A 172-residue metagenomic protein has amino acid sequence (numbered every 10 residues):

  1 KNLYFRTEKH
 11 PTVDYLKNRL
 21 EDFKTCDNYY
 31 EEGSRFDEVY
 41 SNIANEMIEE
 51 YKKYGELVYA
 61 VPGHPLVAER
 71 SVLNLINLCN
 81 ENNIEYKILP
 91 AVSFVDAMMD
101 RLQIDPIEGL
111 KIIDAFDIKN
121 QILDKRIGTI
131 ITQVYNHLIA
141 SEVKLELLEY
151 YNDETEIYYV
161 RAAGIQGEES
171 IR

Functional and structural regions predicted by a protein language model:
K1-L89: Class I S-adenosyl-L-methionine
K52, L57, L73-N77, E81-R172: Beta-strand/loop-alpha-helix module characteristic of Rossmann-like adenine-cofactor folds
